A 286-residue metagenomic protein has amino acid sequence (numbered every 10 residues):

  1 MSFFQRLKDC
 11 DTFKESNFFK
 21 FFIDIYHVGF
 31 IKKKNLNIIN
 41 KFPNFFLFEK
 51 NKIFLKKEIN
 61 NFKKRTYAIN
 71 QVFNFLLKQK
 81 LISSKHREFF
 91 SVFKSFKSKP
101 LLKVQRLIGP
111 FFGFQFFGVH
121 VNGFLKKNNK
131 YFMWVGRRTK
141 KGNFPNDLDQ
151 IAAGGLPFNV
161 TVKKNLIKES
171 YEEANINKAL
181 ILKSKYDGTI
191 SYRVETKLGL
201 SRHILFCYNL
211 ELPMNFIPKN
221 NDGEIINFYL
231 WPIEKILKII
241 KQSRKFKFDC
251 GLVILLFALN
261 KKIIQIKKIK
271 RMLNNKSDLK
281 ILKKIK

Functional and structural regions predicted by a protein language model:
M1-D147, G154-K168, I176-K219, I233-E234 (+2 more regions): N-terminal leader/linker segments that precede catalytic domains of diphosphate-processing enzymes
N220-E224: Short glycine-enriched loop/turn motifs at secondary-structure junctions
L230: Short aromatic/basic micro-patch
